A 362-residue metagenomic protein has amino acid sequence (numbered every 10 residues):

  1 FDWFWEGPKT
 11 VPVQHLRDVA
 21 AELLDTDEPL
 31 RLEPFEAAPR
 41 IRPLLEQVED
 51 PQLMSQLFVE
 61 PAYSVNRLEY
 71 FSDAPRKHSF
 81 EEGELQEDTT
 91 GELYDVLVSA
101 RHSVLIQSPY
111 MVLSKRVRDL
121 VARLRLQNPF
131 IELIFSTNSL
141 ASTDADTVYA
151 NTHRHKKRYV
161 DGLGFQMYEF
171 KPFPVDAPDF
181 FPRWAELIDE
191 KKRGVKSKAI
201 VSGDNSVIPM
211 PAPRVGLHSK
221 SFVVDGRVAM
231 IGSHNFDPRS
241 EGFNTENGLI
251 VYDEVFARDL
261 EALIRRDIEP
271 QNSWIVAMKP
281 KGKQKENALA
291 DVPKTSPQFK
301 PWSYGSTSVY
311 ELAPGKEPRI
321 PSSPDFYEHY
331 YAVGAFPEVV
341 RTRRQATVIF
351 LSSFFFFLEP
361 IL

Functional and structural regions predicted by a protein language model:
F1-L362: Charged, low-complexity intrinsically disordered terminal segments
